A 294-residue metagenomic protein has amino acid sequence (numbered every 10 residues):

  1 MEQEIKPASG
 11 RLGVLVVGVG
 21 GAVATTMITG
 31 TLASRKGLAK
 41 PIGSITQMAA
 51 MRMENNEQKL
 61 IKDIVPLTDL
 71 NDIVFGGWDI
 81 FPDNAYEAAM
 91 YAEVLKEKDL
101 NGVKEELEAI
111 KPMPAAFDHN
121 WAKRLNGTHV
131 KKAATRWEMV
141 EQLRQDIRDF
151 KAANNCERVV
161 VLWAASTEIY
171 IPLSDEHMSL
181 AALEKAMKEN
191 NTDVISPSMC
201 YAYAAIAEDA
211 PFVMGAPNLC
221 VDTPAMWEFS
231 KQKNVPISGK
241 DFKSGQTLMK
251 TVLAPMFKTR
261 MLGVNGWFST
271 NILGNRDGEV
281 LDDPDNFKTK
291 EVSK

Functional and structural regions predicted by a protein language model:
M1-E208, F212-A216, C220-Q232, L248-A254: Metallocofactor- and cofactor-centric catalytic cores in central/energy metabolism, strongly enriched
S238-K240, S244-K294: Conserved anion/nucleotide-ligand pocket segment
